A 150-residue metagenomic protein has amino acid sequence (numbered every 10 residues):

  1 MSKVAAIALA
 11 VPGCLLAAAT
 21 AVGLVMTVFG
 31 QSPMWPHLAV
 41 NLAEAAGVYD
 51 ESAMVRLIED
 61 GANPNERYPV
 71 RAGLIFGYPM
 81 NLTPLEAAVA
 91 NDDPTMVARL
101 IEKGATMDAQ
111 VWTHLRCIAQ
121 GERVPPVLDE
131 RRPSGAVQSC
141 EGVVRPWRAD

Functional and structural regions predicted by a protein language model:
M1-K3: N-terminal Lys/Arg-rich, disordered targeting/topogenic segments
A6-M26: Hydrophobic membrane-insertion alpha-helices, especially the h-region of bacterial N-terminal signal peptides
S32-G47, E66-A87, A109-E122, C140-R145: Ankyrin-repeat boundary/"N-cap" motif
S52-A53, T95-M96, R123-V127, S139: Conserved ankyrin/ankyrin-like repeat signature
L57, L100, V127-R131, V143-V144: Conserved hydrophobic site in ankyrin repeats
